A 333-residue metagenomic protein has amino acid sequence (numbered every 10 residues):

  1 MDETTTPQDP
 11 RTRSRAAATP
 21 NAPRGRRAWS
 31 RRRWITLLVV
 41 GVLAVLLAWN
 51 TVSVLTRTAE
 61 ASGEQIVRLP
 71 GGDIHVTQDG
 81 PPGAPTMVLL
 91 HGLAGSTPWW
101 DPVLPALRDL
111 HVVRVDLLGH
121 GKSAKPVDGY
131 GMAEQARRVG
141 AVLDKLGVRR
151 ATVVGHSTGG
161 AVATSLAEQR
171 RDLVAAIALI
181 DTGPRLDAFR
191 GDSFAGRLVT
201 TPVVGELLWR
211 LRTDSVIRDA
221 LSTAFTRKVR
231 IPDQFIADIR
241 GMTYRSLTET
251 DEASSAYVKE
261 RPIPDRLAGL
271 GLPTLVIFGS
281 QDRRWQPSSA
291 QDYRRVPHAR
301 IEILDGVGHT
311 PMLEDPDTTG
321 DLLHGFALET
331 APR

Functional and structural regions predicted by a protein language model:
M1-P85, R108-L110, R149, L328-R333: Alpha/beta-hydrolase fold catalytic core
V54-T58, F189-D192, W209-G269: Conserved alpha/beta-hydrolase catalytic His-Asp/Glu region
Q78-K122: Conserved HGGG/HGGXW glycine-rich cap/lid loop of the alpha/beta-hydrolase fold
R114-V154, T158: Active-site loop/oxyanion-hole signature of alpha/beta-hydrolase fold enzymes
G160-R171, I177: Short glycine-enriched nucleophile-adjacent loop and the immediately C-terminal alpha-helix near the catalytic center
E168, A176-L207: Flexible "cap/lid" loop of the alpha/beta hydrolase fold
T274-V307, L313: Conserved loop-alpha-helix segment in the C-terminal half of the alpha/beta-hydrolase fold that carries the catalytic
H298-R333: Catalytic active-site module of serine/aspartate enzymes centered on a nucleophile-bearing elbow/loop
